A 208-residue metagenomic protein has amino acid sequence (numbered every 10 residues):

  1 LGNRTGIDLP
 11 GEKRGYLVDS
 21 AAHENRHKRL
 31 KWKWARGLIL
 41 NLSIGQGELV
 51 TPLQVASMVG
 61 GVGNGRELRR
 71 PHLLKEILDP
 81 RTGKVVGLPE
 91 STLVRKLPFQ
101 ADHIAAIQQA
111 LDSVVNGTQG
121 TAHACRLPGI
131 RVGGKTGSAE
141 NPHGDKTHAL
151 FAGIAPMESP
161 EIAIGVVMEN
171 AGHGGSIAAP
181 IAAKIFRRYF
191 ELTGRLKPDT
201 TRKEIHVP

Functional and structural regions predicted by a protein language model:
L1-V167, G174, I205-P208: Beta-lactam-recognizing serine transpeptidase/beta-lactamase-like catalytic domain environment
V55, G174-F186: Short, charged, low-complexity patches
K84-T92, I181-P208: Short, gly/Ser/Thr-rich active-site loops of penicillin-recognizing serine hydrolases
